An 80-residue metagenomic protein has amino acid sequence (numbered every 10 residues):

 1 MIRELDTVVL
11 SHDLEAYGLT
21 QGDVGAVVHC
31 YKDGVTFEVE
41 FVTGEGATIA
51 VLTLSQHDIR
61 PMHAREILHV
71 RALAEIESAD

Functional and structural regions predicted by a protein language model:
I2-R65: Basic/aromatic-rich interaction segments and small domains that mediate binding to polyanionic partners
A64-D80: Long, low-complexity intrinsically disordered regions
